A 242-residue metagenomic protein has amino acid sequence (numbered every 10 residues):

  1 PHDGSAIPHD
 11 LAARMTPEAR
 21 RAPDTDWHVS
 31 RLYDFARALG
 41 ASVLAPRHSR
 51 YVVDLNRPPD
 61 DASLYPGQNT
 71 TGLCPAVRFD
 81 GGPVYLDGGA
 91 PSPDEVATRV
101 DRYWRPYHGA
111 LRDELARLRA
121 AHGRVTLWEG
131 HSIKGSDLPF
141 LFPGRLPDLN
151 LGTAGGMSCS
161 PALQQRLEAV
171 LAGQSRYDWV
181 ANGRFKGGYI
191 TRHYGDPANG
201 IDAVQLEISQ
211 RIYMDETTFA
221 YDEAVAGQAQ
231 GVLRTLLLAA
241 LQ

Functional and structural regions predicted by a protein language model:
P1-L127, S132-Q242: N-terminal catalytic or cofactor-binding beta/alpha core of small enzyme domains
